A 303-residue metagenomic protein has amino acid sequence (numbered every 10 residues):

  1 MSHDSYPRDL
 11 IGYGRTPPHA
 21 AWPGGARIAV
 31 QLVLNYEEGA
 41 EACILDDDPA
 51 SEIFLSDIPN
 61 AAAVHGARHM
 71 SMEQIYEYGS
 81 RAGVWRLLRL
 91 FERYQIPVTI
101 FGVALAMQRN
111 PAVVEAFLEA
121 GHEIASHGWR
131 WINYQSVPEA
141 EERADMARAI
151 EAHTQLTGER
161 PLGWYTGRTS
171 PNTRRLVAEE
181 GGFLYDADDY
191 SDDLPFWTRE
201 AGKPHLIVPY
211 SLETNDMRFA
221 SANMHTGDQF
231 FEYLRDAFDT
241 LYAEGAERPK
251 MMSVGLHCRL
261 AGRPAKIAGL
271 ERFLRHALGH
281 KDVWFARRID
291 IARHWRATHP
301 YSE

Functional and structural regions predicted by a protein language model:
S2-L206, F231-V254, L260-E303: Catalytic alpha-helical scaffold of carbohydrate-active enzymes acting on polysaccharides/glycoconjugates
L194-P195, I207-Q229: Positively charged, amphipathic and often flexible ligand-engagement surfaces
